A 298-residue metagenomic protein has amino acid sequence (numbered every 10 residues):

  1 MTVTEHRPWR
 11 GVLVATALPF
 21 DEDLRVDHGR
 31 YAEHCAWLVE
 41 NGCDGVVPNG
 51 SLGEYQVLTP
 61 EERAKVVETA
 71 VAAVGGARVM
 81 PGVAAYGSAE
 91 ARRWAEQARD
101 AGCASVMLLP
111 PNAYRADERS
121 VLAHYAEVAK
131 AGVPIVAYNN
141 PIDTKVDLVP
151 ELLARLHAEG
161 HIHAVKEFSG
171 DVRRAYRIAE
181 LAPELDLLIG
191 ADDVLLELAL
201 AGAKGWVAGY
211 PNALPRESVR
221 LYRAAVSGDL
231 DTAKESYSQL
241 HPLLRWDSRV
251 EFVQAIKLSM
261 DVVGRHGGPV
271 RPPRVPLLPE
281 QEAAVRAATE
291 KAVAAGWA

Functional and structural regions predicted by a protein language model:
T2, P8, L13-A17, W37 (+3 more regions): C-terminal alpha-helical cap/extension of soluble enzyme domains
T2-K145, R155, A298: Active-site beta->alpha loop and helix N-cap motifs at the rims of alpha/beta catalytic domains
V14, P48, G53-Q56, A85 (+6 more regions): Short, flexible micro-motifs
Y31, R63, V67, A91 (+6 more regions): A general structural signal for well-ordered alpha-helical segments in protein cores
V71, R92, E96-R99, Y176 (+4 more regions): Residues within alpha-helical segments
A72-A77, D100-G102, A131-V133, H157-H161 (+4 more regions): Short helix-capping segments at alpha-helix termini
A131, I142-V250: Catalytic alpha/beta core domains of metabolic enzymes, predominantly
